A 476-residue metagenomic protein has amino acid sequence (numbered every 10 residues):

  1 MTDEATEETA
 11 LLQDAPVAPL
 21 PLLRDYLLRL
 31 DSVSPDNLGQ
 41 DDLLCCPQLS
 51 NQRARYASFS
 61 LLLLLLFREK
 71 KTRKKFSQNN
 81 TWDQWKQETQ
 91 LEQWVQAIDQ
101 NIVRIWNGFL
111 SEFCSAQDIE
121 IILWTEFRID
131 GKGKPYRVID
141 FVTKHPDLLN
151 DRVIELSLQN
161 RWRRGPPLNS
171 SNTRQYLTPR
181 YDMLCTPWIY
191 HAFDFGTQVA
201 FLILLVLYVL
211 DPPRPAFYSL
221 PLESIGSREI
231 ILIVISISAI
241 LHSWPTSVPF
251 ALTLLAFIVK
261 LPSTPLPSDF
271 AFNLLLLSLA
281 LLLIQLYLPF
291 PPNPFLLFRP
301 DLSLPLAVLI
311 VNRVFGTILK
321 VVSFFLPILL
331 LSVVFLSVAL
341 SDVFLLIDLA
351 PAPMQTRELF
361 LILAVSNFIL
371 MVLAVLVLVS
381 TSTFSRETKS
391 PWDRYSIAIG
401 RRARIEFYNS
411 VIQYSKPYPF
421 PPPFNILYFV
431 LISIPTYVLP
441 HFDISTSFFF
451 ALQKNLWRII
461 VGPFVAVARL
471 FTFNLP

Functional and structural regions predicted by a protein language model:
M1-P179, I459-F471: Soluble extramembrane domains flanking the early transmembrane region of eukaryotic membrane proteins
M1-T2, T6, A10, A18 (+1 more regions): Extended, intrinsically disordered cytoplasmic tails
K134-Y136, L283, P289, N293-R299 (+2 more regions): Charge-rich cytosolic interhelical loops and cytosolic tails of multi-pass membrane proteins
L156-M183, Q198-P215, F298-L306, F344-L349 (+3 more regions): Membrane-proximal N-terminal segments immediately preceding the first transmembrane helix
P166-L297: Hydrophobic alpha-helical transmembrane segments corresponding to the first two to three helices of multi-pass helical
D182-A192, G196, Y208-S224, S243-T246 (+3 more regions): Terminal single-pass membrane anchor helices
L207, D211, L326, A339 (+3 more regions): Eukaryotic basic, amphipathic alpha-helical target segments in cytosolic regions
N293-E358, I362-V375: Pore-domain transmembrane helices of cation channels
